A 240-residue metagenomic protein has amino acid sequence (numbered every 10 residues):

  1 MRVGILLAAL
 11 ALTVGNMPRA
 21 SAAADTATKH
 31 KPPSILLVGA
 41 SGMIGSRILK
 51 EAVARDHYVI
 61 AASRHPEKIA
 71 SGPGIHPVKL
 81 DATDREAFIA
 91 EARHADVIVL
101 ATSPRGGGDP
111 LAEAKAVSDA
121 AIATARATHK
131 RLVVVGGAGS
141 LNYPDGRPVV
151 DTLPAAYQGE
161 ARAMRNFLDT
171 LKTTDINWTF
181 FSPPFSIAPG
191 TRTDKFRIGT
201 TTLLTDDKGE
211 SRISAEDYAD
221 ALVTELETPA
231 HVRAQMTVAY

Functional and structural regions predicted by a protein language model:
I5-G15: Bacterial N-terminal signal peptides
N16-T26: Signal peptide processing junction and immediate N-terminal pro/mature segment of secreted/exported proteins
I35, E67-T128: NAD(P)H-binding glycine-rich loop region in Rossmannoid oxidoreductase-like domains and their noncatalytic homologs
I35-R55: N-terminal Rossmann NAD(P)H-binding glycine-rich loop of SDR-like oxidoreductase domains
H57-R64: Conserved glycine-rich Rossmann-like NAD(P)H-binding loop of the short-chain dehydrogenase/reductase
G106-F196: Glycine-/Pro-rich loop/turn segments that contact NAD(P) or position catalytic residues in Rossmann-like domains
A163, S211-V223, A234: Substrate-positioning beta->alpha
W178, T228-Y240: Core catalytic loop region at the nicotinamide-binding pocket of NAD(P)H-dependent oxidoreductases
